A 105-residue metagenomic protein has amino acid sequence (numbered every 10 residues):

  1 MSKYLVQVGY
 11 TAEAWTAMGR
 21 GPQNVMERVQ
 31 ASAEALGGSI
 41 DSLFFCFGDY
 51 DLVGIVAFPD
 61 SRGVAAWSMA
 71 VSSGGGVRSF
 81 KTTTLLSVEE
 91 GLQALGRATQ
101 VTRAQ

Functional and structural regions predicted by a protein language model:
M1-Q105: A compositional/biophysical signature of low hydrophobicity enriched in polar/charged and small residues
